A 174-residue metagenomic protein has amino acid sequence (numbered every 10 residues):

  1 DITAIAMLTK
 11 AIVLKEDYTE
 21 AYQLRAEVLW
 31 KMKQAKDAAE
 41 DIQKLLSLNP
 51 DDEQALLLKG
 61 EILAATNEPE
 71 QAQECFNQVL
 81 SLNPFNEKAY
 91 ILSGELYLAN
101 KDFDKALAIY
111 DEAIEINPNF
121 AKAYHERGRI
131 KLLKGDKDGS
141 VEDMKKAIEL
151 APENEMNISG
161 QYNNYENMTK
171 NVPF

Functional and structural regions predicted by a protein language model:
D1-F174: Alpha-helical tetratricopeptide repeat
